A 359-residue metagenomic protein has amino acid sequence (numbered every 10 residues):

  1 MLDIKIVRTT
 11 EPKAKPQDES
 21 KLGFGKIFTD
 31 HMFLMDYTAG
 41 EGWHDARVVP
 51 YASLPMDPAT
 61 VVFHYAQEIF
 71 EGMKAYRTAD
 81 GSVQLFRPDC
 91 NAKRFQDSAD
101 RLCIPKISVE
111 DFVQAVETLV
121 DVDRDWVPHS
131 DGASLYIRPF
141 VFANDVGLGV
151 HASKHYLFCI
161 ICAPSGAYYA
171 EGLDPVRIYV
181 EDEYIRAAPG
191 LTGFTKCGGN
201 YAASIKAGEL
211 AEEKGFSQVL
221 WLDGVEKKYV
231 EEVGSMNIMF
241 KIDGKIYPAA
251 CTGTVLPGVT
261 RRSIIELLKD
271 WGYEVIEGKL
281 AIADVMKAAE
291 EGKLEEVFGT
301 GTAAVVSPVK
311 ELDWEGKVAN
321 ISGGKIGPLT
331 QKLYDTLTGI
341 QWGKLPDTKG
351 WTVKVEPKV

Functional and structural regions predicted by a protein language model:
M1-L119, F140, G147-V359: Helix-start/capping segments and mature chain N-termini
P128-R138, F142: Extended, Lys/Arg-enriched charged tracts that mediate electrostatic binding to polyanionic substrates
